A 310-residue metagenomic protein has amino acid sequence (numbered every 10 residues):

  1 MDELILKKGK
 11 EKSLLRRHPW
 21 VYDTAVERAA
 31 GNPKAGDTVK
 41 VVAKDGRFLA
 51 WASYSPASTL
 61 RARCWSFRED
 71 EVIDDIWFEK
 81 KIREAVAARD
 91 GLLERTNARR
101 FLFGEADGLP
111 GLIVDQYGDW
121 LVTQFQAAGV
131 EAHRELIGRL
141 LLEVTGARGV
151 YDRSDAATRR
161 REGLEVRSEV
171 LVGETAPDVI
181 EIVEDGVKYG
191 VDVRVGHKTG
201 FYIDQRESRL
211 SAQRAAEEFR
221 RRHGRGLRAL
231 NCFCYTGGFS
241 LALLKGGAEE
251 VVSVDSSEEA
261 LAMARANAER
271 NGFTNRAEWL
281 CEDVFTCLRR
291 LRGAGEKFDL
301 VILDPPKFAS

Functional and structural regions predicted by a protein language model:
M1-G118: Non-catalytic accessory regions of SAM-dependent methyltransferases
D74-K81, G129, H133-I137: Short amphipathic alpha-helical segments
I76-K80, E84-A88, L92-R95, G146-G163 (+1 more regions): A short, charged
A85, L140-V144, N267: Conserved short hydrophobic interaction patches
L102-D115, E131-Y202: Non-catalytic substrate-recognition/targeting regions of SAM-dependent transferases
W120-F125: Carbohydrate-binding surface patches
E174-S310: Rossmann-like S-adenosyl-L-methionine
